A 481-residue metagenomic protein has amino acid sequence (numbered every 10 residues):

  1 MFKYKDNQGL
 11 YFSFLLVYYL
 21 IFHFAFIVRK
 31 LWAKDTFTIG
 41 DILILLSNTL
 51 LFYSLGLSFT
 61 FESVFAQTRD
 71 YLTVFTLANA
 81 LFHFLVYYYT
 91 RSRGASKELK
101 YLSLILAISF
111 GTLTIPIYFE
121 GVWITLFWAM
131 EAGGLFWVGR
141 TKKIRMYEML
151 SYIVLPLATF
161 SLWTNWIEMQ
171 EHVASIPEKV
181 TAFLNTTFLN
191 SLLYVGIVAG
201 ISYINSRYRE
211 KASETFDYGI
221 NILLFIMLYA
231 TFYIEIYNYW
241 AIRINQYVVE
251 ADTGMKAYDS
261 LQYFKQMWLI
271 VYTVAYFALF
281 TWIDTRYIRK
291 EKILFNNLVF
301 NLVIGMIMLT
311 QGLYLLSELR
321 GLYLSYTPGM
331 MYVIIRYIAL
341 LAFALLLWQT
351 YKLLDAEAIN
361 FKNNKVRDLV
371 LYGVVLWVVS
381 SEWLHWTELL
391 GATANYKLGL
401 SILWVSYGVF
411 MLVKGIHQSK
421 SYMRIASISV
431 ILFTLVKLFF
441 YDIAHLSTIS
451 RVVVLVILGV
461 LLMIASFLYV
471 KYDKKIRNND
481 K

Functional and structural regions predicted by a protein language model:
M1-S103, T112-V366, S380-S401, V413 (+2 more regions): Extended, compositionally biased regions that are outside compact catalytic cores
K97, V374, V430-F433: Alpha-helical transmembrane segments of secretory-pathway, organelle, and plasma-membrane proteins
L369-L376: C-terminal substrate/ligand-recognition segments
S406-M411: Extended, compositionally biased non-globular segments
I425-L438: Hydrophobic alpha-helical membrane segments
